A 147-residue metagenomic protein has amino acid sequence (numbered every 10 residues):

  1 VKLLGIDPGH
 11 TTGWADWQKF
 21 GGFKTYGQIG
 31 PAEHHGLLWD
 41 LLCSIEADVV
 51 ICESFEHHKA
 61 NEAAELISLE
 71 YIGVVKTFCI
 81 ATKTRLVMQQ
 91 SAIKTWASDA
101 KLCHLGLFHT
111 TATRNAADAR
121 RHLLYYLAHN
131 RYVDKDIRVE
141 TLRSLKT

Functional and structural regions predicted by a protein language model:
V1-T147: Phosphate- and other anionic-substrate recognition elements at nucleic-acid/protein interfaces
